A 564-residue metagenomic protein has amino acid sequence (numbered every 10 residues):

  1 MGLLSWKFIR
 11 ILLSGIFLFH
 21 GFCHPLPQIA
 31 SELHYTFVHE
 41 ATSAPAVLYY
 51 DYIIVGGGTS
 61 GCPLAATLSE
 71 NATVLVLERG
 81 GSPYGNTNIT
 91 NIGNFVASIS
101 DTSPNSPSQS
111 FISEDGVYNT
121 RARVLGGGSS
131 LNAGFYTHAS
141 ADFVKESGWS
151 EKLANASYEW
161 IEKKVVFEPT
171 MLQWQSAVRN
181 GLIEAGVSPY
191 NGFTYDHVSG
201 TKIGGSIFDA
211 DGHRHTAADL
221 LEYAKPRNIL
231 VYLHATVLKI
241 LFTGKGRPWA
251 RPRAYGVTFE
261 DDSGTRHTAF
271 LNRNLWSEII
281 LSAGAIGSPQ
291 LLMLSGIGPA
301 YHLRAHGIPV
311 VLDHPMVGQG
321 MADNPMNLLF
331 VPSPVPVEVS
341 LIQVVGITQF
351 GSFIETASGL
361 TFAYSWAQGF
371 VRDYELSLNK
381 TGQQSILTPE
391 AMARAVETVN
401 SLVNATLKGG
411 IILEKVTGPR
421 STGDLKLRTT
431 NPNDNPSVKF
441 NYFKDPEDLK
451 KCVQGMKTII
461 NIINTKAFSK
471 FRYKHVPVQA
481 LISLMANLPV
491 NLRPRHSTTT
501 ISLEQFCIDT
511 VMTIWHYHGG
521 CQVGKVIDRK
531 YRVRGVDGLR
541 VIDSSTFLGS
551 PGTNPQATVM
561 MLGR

Functional and structural regions predicted by a protein language model:
M1-S14: Classical eukaryotic N-terminal signal peptides for Sec-dependent ER targeting/secretion, especially the positively
H24-E146, K152, P309-M316, D323-F330 (+1 more regions): N-terminal glycine-rich phosphate/pyrophosphate-binding loop and immediately adjacent elements
T73-L75, G80-G85, S150, I240-P252 (+1 more regions): Glycine-rich loop(s) and the adjacent beta-strand/alpha-helix scaffold that form part
G148-Y255, L328-F330, P477-P494: Conserved redox-cofactor binding core of oxidoreductases
P289-M293, I297-G418, T429, P446-K450 (+5 more regions): Mid-to-C-terminal "cap/lid" subdomains and adjacent gly/pro-rich loops that border and regulate access to redox
E414-K426, C521-R540: FAD-binding beta-loop-beta segment adjacent to the flavin cofactor pocket
G535-P551: Short FAD-binding loop at a beta-strand-to-alpha-helix junction that anchors the flavin cofactor in diverse
G549-R564: A conserved FAD-binding loop/helix module that cradles the flavin
